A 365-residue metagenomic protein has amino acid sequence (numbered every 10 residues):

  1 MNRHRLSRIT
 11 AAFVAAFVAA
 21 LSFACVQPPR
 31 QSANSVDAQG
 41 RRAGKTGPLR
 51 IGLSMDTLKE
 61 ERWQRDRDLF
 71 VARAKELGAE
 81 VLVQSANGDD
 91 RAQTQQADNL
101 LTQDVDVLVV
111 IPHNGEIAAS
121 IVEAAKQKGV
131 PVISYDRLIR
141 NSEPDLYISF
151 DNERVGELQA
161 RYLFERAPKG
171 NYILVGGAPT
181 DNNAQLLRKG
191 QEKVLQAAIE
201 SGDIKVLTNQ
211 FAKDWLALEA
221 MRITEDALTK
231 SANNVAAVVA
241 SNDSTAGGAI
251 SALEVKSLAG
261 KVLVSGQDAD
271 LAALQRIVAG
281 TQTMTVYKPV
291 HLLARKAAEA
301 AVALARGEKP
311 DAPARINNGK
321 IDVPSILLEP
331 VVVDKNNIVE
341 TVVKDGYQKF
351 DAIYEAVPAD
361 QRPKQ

Functional and structural regions predicted by a protein language model:
N2-F13: Bacterial N-terminal signal peptides that target proteins for export
R3-R5, A24-Q365: A residue-level marker of the well-folded mature domains of exported/periplasmic proteins
A12-S22: Bacterial N-terminal signal peptides
